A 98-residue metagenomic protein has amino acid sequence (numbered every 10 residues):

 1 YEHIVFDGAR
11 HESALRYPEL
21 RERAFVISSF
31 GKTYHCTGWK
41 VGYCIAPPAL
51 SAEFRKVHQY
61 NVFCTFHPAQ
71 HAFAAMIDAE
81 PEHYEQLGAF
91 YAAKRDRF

Functional and structural regions predicted by a protein language model:
Y1-C36, A49: Active-site pre-lysine segment of PLP-dependent enzymes
E19, A49-P68: Active-site C-terminal subdomain of aminotransferase-like
G31, Y43, H58-N61: Structured beta->alpha junctions
V41-I45, Q70-D78: Helix-loop "lid/cap" segments that line or gate small-molecule binding pockets
R55-N61, F73-A74, E85-F90: Helical cap/lid subdomains and adjacent loops of hydrolase enzymes that gate the active-site channel and determine
A79-F98: Conserved PLP-dependent catalytic core of the aminotransferase class-I/II
